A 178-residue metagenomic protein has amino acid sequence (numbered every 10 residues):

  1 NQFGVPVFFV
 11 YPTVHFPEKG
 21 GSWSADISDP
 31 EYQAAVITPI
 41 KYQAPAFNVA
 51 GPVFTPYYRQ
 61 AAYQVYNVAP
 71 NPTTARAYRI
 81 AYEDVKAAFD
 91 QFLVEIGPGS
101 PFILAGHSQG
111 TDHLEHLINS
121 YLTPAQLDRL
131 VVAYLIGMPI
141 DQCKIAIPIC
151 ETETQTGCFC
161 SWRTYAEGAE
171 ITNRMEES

Functional and structural regions predicted by a protein language model:
N1-F3, Q33: Basic, amphipathic N-terminal segments that precede the first structured/catalytic domain
P6-V10, P52-Y57, I103-L104, V132-L135 (+1 more regions): Structural recognition of the beta-strand scaffold that forms the well-ordered cores of secreted hydrolase catalytic
V10-P101: Active-site catalytic motif of lipid deacylating hydrolases and related acyltransferases
E18-K19, V65, D112-L114, Q142-I145 (+1 more regions): Extracytoplasmic/secreted cell-surface and envelope-processing proteins
I40, H113-Y121: Short, well-ordered amphipathic alpha-helices
Y58-A61, H107-Q109, L135-P139: An acidic- and aromatic-residue-enriched active-site/binding cleft used to recognize and process polar
D84-G99, N119-S178: Surface cap/lid and interfacial helix-loop subdomains adjacent to catalytic sites that gate substrate access
L104-L114: Gly/Ala-rich beta-loop-alpha elbow adjacent to hydrolase catalytic centers
